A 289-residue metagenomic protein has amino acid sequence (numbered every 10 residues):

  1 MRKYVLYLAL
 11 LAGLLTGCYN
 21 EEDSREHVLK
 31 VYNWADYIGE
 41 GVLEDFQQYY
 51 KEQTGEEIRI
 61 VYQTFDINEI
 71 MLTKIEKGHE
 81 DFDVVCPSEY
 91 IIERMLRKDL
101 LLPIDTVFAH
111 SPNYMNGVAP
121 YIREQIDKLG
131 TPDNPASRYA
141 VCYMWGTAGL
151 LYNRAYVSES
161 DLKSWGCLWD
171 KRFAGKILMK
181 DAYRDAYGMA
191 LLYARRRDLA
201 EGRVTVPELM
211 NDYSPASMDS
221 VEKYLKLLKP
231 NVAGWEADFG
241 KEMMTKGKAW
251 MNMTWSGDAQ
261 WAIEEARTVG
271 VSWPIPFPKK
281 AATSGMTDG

Functional and structural regions predicted by a protein language model:
L14-G17: C-terminal motif of bacterial Sec signal peptides marking the signal peptidase cleavage site
Y19-K98: Early extracytoplasmic/lumenal segment of secretory-pathway proteins
L72, E93-W145, E159-K163: Hinge/lid segment of periplasmic solute-binding proteins
G149-Y156, L192, T287-G289: A bilobed periplasmic-binding-protein/Venus flytrap-type ligand-binding module shared by bacterial periplasmic
Y156-K163, R195-G202: Short helix-loop capping/hinge motifs at secondary-structure junctions, enriched in acidic/polar residues
C167-D185: Short loop->beta-strand "edge-of-pocket" segments that line small-molecule binding or catalytic clefts across diverse
M179, A186, A190, D198-P274: Ligand-binding pocket segment of bilobal, Venus flytrap-like solute-binding proteins
A266-G289: Extracytoplasmic/periplasmic substrate-recognition and gating elements
